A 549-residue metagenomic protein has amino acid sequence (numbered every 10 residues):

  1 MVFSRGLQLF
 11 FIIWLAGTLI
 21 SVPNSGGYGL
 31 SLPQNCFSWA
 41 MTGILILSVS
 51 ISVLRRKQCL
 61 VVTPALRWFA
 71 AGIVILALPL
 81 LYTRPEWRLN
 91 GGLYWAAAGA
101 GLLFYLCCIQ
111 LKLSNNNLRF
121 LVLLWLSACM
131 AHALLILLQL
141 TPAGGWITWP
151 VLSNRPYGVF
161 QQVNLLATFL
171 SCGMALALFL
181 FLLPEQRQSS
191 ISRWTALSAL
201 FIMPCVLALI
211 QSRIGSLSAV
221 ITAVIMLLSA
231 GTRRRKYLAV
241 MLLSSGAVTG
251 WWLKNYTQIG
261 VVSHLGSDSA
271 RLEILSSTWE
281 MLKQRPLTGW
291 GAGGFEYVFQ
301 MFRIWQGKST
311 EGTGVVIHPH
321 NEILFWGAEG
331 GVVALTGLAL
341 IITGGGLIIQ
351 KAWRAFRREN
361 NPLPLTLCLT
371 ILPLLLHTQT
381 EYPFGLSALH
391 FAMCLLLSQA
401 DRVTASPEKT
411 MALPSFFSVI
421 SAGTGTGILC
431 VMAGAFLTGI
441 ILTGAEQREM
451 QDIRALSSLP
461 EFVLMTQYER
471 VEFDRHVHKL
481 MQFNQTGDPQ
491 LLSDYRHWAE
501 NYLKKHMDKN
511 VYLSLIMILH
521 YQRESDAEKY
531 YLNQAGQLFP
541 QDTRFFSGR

Functional and structural regions predicted by a protein language model:
M1-L80, W87-L93, G99-L123, L180-W194 (+4 more regions): Transmembrane signal-anchor hairpin modules in multi-pass inner-membrane enzymes, especially those that act on
R5-P23, S38-I51, I73-Y82, N90-L106 (+5 more regions): Alpha-helical transmembrane segments of multi-pass inner-membrane proteins
I12-L15, A199, I317, N321 (+1 more regions): Loop-to-helix entry and N-terminal half of a specific, functionally important transmembrane alpha helix in multi-pass
Y28-S31, T83-L93, L152-A167, L275 (+2 more regions): Short aromatic-rich membrane-water interface segments that cap or initiate transmembrane helices in multi-pass membrane
Q162, L272-V316, I323, G330-G337: TM-adjacent membrane-interface loops and short helices in multi-pass inner/ER membrane proteins
L176, R358-F416: Transmembrane alpha-helices of multi-pass inner-membrane enzymes
I210, G215, A230-S267, I274 (+2 more regions): A membrane-periplasm/extracellular boundary helix in multi-pass inner-membrane enzymes that assemble envelope glycans
